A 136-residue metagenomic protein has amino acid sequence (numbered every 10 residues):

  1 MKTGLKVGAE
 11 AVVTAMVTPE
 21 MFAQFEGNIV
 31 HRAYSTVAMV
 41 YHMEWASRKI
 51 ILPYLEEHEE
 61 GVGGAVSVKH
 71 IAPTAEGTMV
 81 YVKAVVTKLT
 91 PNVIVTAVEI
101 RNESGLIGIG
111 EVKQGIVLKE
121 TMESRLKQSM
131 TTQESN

Functional and structural regions predicted by a protein language model:
K2-S35: Catalytic strand-loop segment that frames the active site of acyl-thioester-processing enzymes
V7, E76, V85-N136: HotDog/MaoC-like acyl-thioester-processing domains
A9-A11, M39, V62-V66, T78-V82 (+2 more regions): A generic structural signal for short beta-strands and their flanking turns/coil linkers
V12-T18, K69, E111-G115: Generic structural detector for well-ordered beta-strands
E20-A23, R32, P53, E60 (+4 more regions): Flexible, active-site-adjacent loop/turn segments at secondary-structure boundaries
K49-Y81: Hydrophobic beta-strand-centered segment that forms part of the acyl-chain substrate-binding groove
